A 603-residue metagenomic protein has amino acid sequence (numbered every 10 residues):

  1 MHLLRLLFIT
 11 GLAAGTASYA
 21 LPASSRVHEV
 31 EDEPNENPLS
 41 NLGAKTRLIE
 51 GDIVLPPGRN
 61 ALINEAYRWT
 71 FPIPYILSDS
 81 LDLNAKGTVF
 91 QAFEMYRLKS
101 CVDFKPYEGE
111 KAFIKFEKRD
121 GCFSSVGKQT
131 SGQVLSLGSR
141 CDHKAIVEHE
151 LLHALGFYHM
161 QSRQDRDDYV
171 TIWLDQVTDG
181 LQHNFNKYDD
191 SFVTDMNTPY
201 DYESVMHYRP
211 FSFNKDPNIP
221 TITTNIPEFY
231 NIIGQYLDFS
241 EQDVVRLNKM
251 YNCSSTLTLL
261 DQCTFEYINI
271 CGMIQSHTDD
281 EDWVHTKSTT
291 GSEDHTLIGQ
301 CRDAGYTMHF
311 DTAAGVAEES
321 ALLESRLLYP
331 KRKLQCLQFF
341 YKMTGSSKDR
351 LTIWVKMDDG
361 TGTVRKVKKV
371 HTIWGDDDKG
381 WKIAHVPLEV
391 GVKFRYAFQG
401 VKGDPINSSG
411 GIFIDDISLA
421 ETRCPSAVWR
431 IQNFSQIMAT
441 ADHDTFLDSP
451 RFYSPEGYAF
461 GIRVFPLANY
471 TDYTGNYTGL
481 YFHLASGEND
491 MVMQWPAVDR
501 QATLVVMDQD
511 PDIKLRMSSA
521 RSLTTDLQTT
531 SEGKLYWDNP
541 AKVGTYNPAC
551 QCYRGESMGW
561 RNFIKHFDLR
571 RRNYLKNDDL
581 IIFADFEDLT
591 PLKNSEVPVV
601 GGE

Functional and structural regions predicted by a protein language model:
M1-L4, G601-E603: A positional/structural detector of protein chain ends, strongest at the extreme C-terminus and weakly at the extreme
H2-R326, R332, L351, G380-P387 (+1 more regions): Zinc-dependent metalloendopeptidases
L4, Y202-S204, D349, V392 (+2 more regions): A short pocket-lining beta-strand/turn micro-motif at the edge of beta-sheets
L83-N84, D404-N407, N489-V492: A generic structural signal for short coil/turn motifs at secondary-structure boundaries
G109-I114, D165-I172, T223, T352-M357 (+4 more regions): Short amphipathic alpha-helical segments embedded in low-complexity Lys/Glu-rich regions
Y169-T171, V205, T221-T223, S240 (+4 more regions): Beta-sandwich/jellyroll recognition modules and their flexible linkers
P425-E603: Protein/peptide-recognition domains central to ubiquitin and immune signaling
